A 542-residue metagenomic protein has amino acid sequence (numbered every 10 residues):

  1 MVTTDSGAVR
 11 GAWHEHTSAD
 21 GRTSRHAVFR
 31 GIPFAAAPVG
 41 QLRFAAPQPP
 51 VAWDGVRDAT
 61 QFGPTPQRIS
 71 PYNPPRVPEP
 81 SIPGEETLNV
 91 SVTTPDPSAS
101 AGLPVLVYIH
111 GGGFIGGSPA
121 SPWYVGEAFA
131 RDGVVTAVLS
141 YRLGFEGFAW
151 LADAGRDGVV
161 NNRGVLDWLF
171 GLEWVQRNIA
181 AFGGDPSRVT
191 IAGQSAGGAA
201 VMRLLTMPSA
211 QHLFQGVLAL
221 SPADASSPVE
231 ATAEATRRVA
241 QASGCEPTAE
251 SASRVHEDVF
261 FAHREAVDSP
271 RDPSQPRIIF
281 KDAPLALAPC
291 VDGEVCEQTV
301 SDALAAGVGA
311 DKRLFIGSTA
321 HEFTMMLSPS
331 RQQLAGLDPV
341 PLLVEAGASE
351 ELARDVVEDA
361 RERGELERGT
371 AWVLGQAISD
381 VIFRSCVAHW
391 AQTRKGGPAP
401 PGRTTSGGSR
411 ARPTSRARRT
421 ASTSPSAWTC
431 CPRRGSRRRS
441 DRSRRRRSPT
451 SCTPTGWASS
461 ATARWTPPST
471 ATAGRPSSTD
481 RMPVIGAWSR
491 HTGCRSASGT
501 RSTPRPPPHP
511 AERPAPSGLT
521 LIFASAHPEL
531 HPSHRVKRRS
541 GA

Functional and structural regions predicted by a protein language model:
M1-N162, G435-T450, S460-T466, I485 (+3 more regions): Non-catalytic accessory segments of hydrolases
P47, G309-E358, G486-A511: C-terminal, loop-rich substrate-recognition/catalytic regions characterized by aromatic stacking residues
I69, R384-P514: Mobile gating loops/cap/lid regions near enzyme active sites that modulate substrate access
Y72-A249, L304-L327, G396-P398, A463-R464: Serine-hydrolase-like catalytic core of hydrolytic proteins
R177, Q211, L220-L342, G375-Q392: Substrate-access "cap/lid" subdomains that shape and gate the entrance to catalytic or ligand-binding pockets
H509, H527, H531-H534: Intrinsic-disorder-associated, low-complexity terminal segments enriched in Asp/Asn/His/Tyr and depleted of Lys/Arg
V536-G541: Short, intrinsically disordered C-terminal tails of secreted or membrane-associated proteins
